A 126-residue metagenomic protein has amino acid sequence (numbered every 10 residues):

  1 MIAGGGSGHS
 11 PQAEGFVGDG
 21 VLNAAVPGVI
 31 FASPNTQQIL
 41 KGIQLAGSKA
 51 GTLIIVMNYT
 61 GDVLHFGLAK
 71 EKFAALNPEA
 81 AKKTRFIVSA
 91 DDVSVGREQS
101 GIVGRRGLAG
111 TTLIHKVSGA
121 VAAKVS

Functional and structural regions predicted by a protein language model:
M1-S126: N-terminal loops that bind phosphate or other acidic moieties and the adjacent beta-alpha structural core
